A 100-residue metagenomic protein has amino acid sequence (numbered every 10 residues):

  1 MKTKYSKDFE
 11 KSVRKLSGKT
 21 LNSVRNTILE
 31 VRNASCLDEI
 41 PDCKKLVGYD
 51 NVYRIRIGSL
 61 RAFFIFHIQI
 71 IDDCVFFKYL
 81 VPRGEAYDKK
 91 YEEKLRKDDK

Functional and structural regions predicted by a protein language model:
M1-T27: Arg/Lys-rich, positively charged N-terminal/basic patches that mediate binding to nucleic acids
K2, C43, C74: A residue-level signal for beta-strand positions that form part of recognition/binding surfaces within mature
K2-T3, Y53-I55: Residues that recognize and position ribonucleotide moieties
D8, G48-N51, P82: Residues that form or immediately flank small-molecule/cofactor binding pockets and catalytic motifs
K11, E30, P82-E85: Active-site micro-motifs of SAM-dependent methyltransferase domains
K15, L46, I55-R56, H67: Short histidine-centered beta-strand/loop micro-motifs that create catalytic or ligand/metal-coordination sites
L29-R54: A short, surface-exposed loop/turn module that caps and links secondary-structure elements
I57-R61, I65-K100: Enriched for short, Lys/Arg-rich terminal
